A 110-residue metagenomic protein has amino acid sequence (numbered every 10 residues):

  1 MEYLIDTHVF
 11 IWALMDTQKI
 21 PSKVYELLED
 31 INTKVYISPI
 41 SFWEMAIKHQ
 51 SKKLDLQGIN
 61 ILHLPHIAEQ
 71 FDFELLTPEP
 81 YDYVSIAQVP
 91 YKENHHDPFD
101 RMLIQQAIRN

Functional and structural regions predicted by a protein language model:
M1-I37, S51-H66: Short, well-structured N-terminal submotif of metal-dependent ribonuclease cores
D6-H8, M45, I86, A107: Generic structural signal for small/hydrophobic residues in well-ordered secondary structure, especially within
K19, W43, Y81: Short alpha-helical
Q57, I61, Q70-N110: Active-site neighborhoods of divalent-metal-dependent phosphate/nucleic-acid chemistry enzymes
